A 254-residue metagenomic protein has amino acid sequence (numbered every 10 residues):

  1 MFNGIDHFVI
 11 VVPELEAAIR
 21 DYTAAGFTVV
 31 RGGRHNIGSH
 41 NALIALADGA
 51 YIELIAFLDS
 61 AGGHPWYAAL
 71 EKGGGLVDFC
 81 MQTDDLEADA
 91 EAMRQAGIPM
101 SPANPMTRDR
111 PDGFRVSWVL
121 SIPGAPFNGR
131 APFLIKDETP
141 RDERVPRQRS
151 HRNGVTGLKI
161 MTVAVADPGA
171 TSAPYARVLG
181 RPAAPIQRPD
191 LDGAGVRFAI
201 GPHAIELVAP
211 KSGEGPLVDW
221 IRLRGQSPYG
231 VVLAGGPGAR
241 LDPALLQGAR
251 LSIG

Functional and structural regions predicted by a protein language model:
M1-I5, V11-V30, L46-G254: Glyoxalase I/VOC metalloenzyme domain signal
